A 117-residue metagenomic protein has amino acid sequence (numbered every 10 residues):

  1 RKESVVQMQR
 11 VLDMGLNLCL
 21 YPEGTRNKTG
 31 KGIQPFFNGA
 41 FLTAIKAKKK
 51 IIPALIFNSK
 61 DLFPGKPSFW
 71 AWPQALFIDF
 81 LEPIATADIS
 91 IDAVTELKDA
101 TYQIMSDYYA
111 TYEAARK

Functional and structural regions predicted by a protein language model:
K2-K117: Non-catalytic C-terminal accessory region of glycerolipid acyltransferases and related lyso-lipid remodeling enzymes
